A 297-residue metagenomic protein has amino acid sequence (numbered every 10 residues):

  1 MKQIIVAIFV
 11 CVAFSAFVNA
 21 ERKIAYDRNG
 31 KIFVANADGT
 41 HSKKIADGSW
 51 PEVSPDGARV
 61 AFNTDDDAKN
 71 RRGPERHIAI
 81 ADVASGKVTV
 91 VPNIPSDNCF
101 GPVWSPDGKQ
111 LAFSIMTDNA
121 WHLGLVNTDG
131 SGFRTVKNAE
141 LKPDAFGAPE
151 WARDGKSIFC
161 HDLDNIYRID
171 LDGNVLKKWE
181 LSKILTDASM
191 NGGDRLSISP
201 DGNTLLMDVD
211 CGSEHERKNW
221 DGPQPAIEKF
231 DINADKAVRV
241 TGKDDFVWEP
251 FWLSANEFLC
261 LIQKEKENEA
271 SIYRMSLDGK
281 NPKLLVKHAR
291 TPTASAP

Functional and structural regions predicted by a protein language model:
I4-A13: Sec-dependent N-terminal signal peptides
F17-P297: Sequence signature of WD/YWTD-type beta-propeller architectures
